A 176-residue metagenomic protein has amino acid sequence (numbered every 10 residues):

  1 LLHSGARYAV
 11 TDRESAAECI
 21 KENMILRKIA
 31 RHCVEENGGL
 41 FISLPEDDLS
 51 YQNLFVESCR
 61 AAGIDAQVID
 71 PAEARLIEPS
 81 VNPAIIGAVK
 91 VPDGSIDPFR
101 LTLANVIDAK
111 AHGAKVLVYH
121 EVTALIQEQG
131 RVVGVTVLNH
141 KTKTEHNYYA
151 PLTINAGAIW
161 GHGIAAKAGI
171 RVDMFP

Functional and structural regions predicted by a protein language model:
L1-L2, G134: Short, conserved phosphate-binding/catalytic loop or strand-edge motifs used in phosphoryl-/nucleotidyl-transfer
L2-I77: Dinucleotide-binding Rossmann-like beta1-alpha1 core, especially the glycine-rich loop that anchors the ADP
L2-S4, I85, V172-D173: Short, hinge-like loop/turn segments at secondary-structure boundaries
V34, V81-A84: Short, flexible turn/loop "capping" segments at secondary-structure junctions
Y51, H162-A165: Short helix/loop capping segments that flank catalytic or ligand/cofactor-binding pockets
I64, A114, I170: Short glycine/serine/threonine/alanine-rich loop segments
A88-L152, A156-G163: Helical element adjacent to the flavin cofactor pocket in flavoenzyme catalytic cores
A165-P176: Glycine-rich beta-alpha-beta "Rossmann" dinucleotide-binding loop(s) and their flanking helix/strand
